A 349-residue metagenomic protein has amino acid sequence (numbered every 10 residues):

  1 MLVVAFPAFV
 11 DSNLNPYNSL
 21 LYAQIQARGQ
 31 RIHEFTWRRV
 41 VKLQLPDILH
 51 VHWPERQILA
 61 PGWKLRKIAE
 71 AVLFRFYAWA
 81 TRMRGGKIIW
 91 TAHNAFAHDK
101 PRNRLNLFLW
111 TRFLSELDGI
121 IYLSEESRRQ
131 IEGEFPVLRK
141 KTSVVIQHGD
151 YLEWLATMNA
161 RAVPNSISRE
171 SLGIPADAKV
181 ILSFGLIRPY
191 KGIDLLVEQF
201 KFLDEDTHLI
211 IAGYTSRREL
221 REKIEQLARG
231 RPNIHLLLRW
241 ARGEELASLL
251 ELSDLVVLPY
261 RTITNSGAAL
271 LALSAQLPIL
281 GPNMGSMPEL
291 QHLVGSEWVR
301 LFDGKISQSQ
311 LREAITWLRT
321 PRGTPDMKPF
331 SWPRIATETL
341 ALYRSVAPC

Functional and structural regions predicted by a protein language model:
S115, A241-S253, L270, S274: Short acidic alpha-helix that forms the nucleotide-activated donor recognition element in Leloir-type transferases
S115-G133, V137-N165: Donor nucleotide-sugar binding/catalytic pocket of nucleotide-sugar-dependent glycosyltransferases
P175-K191, V197-F200, L209-I210: Conserved donor-binding/catalytic core segment of Leloir-type glycosyltransferases
G213, R221-A247, G295: Nucleotide-activated donor-binding/catalytic signature segment of Leloir-type glycosyltransferases, i.e., the conserved
L255-L258, P278-M284: Short hydrophobic beta-strand element within catalytic cores of glycosyltransferases and related nucleotide-activated
Y260-T262: Aromatic "clamp/platform" in nucleotide-sugar-dependent glycosyltransferases that forms part of the donor/acceptor
P288-W317: Change "using UDP/GDP/dTDP sugars" to "using nucleotide sugars
I306-S309, R319-P348: A charged, aromatic-enriched C-terminal amphipathic alpha-helix characteristic of glycosyltransferases across folds
